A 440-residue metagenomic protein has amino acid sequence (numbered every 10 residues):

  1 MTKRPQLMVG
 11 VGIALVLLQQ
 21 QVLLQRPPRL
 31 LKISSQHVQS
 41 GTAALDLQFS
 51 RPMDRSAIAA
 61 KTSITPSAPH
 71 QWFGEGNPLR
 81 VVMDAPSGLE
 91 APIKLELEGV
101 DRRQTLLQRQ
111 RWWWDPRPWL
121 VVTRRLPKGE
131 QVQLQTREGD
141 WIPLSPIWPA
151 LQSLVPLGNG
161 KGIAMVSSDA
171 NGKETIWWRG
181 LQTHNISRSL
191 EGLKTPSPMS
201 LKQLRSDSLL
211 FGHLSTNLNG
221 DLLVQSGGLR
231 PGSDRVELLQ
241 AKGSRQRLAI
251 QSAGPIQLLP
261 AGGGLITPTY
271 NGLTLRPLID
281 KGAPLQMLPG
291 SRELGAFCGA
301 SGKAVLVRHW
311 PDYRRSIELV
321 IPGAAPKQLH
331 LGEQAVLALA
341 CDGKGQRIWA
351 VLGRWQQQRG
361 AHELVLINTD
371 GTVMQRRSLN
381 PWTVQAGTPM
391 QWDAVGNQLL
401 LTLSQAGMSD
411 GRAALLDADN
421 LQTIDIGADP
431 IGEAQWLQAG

Functional and structural regions predicted by a protein language model:
M1-W119, T123-K128, R137-N159, V166-S168 (+14 more regions): Acidic, low-complexity Ser/Thr/Gly/Pro-rich repeat segments typical of extracellular/periplasmic and surface-exposed
L120-V121, A164, L223-V224, I266 (+3 more regions): Structural core positions within WD40/WD-like beta-propeller blades
Q133-Q135, W177-R179, V224, V236-L239 (+6 more regions): Conserved hydrophobic/aromatic positions in well-ordered beta-strands
D207-L275, I279-A283: Long, internal scaffold/assembly segments composed of regular secondary structure
I266-P268, L437-G440: Short, surface-exposed secondary-structure junctions/capping segments
